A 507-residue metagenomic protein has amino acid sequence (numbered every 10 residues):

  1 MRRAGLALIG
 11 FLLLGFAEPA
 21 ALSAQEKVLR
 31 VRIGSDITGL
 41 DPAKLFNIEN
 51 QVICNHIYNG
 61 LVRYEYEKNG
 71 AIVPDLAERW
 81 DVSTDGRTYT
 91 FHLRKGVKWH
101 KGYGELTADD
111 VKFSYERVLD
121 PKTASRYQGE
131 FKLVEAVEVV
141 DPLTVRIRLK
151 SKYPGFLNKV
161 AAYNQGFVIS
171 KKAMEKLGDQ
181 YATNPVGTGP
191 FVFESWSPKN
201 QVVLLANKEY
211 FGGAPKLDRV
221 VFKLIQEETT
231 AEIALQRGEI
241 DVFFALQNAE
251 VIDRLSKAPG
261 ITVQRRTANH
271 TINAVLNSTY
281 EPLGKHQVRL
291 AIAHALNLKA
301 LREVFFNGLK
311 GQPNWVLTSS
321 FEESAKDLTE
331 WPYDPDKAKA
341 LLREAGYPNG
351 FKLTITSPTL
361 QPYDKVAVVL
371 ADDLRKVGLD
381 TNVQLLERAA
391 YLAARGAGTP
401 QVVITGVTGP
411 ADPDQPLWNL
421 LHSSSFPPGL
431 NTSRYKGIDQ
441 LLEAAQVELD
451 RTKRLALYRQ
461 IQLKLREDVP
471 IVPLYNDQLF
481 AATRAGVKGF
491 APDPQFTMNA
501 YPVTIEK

Functional and structural regions predicted by a protein language model:
S23, Y127-A173: Surface-exposed binding/hinge segments that line and control ligand-binding clefts or catalytic entry sites
L29, E49-V52, S151, S197 (+4 more regions): Detector for C-terminal structural segments
R32-T84, E116, T183-V186, T497: N-terminal lobe/hinge region of extracytoplasmic solute-binding protein
S35-V52, L76, Y103-G104, R126 (+4 more regions): A structural "hinge/loop" feature
E65-E67, Y153, A161-P215, R219 (+3 more regions): Gly/Pro-rich hinge or "lid" segments in bacterial periplasmic/extracellular proteins
E78-A124, R146, A234, P282-G284: Aromatic- and charge-enriched surface segment that lines or borders ligand/interaction sites
N207-D253, L290, A371-D372, D380-N382: Ligand-site clamp/hinge motif
N277, L283, G311-E344, P362-K365: Structural transition elements
